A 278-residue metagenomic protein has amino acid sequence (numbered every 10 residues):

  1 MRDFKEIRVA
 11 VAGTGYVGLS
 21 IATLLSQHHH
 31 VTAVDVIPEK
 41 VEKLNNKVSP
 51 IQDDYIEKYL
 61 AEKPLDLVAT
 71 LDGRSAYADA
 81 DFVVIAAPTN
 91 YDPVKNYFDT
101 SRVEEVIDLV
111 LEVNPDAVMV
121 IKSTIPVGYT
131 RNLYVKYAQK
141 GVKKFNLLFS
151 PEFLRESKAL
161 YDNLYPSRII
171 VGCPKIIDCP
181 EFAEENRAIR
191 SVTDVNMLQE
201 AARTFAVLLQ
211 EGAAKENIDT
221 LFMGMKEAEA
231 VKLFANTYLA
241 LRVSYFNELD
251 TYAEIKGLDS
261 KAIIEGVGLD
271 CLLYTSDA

Functional and structural regions predicted by a protein language model:
R2-V48: NAD(P)+-binding Rossmann beta1-loop-alpha1 motif at the extreme N-terminus of oxidoreductases
F4, R74-A78, L164: A short, aliphatic-rich alpha-helical micro-motif
I56-D79: A structured beta-alpha segment of the ubiquitous adenosine-cofactor-binding alpha/beta core
V84: N-terminal Rossmann-like NAD(P) cofactor-binding module of classical short-chain dehydrogenase/reductase
A87-P88: Conserved NAD(P)H cofactor-binding loop of Rossmann-fold oxidoreductase domains
Y91-K158: Rossmann-like NAD(P)(H) cofactor-binding subdomain of soluble oxidoreductases
N132-S150, L154-L273: Internal alpha-helical scaffold of NAD(P)-dependent oxidoreductase catalytic cores
Y274-A278: Conserved small/polar residues in nucleotide/adenosyl-binding loops
